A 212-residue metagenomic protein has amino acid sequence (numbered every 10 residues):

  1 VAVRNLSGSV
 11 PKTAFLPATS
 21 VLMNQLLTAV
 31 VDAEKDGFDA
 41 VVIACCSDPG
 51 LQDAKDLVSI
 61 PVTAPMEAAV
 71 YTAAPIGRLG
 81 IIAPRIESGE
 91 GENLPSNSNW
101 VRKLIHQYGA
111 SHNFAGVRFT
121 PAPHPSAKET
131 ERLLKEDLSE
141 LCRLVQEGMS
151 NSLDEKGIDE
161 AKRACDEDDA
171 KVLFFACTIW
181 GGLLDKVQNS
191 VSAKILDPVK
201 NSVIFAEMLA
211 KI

Functional and structural regions predicted by a protein language model:
A2-Q25, P125-L133: N-terminal beta-loop-helix "entrance" segment that forms/cooperates in small-molecule cofactor or anionic ligand
G8-K12, V70-T72, P121-E129, N201-F205: A short acidic, often aromatic-flanked loop/helix-cap motif at beta-alpha or helix-coil junctions that lines enzyme
F15-D32, D36, G148-E160: Glycine-rich, highly charged phosphate/nucleotide-binding loops
V21-E67, K171-L184: N-terminal glycine-rich phosphate/adenylate-binding segment common to multiple enzyme folds
K55-I76, V187-A206: Short, acidic/small-residue loops that bind anionic groups at enzyme active sites
T63-V101: Hydrophobic, well-structured mid-protein blocks that either form specific transmembrane helices
R85-A176: Active-site rim beta-loop-alpha module in soluble metabolic enzymes
A206-I212: Short, hydrophobic alpha-helical segments
